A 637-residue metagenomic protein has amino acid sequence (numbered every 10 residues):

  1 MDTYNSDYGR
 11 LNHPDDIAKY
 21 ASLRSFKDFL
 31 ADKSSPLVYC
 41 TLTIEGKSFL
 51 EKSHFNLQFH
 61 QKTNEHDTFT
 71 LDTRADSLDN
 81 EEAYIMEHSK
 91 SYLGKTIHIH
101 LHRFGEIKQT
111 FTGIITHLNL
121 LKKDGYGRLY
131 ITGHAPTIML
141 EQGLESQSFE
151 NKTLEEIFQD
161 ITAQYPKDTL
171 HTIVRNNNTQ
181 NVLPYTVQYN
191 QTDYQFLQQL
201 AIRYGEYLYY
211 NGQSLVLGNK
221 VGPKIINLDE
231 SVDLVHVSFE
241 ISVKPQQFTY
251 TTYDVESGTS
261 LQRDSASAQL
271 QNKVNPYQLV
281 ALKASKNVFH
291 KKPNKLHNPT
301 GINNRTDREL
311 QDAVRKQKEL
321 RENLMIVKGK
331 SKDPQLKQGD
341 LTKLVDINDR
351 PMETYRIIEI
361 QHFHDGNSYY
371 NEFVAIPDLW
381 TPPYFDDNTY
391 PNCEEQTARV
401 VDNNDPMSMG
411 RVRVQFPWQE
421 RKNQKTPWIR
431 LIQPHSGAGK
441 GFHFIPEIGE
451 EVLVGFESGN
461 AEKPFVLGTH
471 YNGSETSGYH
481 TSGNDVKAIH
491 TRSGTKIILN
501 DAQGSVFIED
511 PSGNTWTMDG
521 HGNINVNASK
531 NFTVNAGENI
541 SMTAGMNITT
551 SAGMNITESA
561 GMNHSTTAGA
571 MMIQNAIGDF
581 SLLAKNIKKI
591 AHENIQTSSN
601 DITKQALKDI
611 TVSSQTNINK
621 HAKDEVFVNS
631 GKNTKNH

Functional and structural regions predicted by a protein language model:
M1-H637: Amphipathic alpha-helical and helix-coil boundary elements used as assembly and membrane-proximal scaffolds
